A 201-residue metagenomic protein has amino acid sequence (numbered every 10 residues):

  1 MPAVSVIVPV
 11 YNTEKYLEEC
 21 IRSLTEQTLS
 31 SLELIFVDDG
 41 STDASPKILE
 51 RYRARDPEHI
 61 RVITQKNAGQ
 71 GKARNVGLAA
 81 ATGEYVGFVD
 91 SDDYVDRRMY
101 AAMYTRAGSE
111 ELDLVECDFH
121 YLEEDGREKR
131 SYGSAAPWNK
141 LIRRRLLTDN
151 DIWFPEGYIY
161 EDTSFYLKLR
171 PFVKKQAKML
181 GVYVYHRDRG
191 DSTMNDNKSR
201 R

Functional and structural regions predicted by a protein language model:
M1-R201: Nucleotide-sugar donor-binding/catalytic module of glycosyltransferases that assemble extracellular/cell-envelope
